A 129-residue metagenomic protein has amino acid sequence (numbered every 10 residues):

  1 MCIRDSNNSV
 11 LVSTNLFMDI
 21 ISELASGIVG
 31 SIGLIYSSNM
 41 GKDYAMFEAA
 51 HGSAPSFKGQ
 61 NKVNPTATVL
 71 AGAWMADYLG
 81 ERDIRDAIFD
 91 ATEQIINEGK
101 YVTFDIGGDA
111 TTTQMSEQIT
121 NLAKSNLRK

Functional and structural regions predicted by a protein language model:
R4-A87, E93-E98: Glycine-rich phosphate/nucleotide-binding loop
A91-K129: Glycine-rich phosphate/pyrophosphate-binding loop and the adjoining helix
